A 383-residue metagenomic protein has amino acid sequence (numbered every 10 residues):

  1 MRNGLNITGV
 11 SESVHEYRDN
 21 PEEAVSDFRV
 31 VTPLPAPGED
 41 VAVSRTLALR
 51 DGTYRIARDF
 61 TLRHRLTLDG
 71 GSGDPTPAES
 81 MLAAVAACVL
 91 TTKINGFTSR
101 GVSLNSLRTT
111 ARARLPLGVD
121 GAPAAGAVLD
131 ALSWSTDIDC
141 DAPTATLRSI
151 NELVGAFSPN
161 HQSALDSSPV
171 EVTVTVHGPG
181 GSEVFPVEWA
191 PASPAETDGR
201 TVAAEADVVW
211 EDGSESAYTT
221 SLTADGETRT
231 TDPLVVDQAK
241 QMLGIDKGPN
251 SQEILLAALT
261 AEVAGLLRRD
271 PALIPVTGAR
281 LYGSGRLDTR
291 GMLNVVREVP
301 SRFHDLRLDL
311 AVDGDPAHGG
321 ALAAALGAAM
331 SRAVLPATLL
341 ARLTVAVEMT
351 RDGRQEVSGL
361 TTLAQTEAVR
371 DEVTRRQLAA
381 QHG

Functional and structural regions predicted by a protein language model:
M1-A83, K93-A257, R268-G383: Extended beta-strand/beta-hairpin segments
A84-V89, E262-V263: Alpha-helical metal-binding/catalytic segments enriched in His/Glu/Asp
